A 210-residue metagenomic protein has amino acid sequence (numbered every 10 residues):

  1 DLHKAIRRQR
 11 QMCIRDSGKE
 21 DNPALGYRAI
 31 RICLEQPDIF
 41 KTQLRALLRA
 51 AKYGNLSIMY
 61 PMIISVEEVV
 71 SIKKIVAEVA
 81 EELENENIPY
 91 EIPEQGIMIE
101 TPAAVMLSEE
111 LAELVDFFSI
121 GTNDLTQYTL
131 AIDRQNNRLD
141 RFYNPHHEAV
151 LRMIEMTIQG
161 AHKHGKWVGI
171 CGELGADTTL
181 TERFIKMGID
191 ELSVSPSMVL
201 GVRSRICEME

Functional and structural regions predicted by a protein language model:
D1-H3: Short, exposed "boundary/linker" segments that immediately precede the start of a downstream structural module
R7-Q11, R15-E210: Conserved alpha/beta-domain cores
